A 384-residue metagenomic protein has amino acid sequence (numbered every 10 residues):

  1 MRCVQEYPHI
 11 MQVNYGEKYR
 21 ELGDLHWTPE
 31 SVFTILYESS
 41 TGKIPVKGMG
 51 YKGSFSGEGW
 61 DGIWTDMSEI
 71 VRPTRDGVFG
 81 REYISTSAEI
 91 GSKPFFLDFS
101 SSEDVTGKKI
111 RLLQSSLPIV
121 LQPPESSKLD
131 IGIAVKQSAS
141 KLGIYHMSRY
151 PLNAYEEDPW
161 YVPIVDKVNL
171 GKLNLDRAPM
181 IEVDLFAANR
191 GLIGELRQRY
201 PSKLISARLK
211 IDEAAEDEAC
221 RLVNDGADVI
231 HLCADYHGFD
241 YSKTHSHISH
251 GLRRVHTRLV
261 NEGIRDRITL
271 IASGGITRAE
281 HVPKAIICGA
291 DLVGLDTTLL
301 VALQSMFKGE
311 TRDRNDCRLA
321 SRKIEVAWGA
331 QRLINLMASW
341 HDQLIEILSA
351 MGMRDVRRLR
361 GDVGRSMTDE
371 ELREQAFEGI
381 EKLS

Functional and structural regions predicted by a protein language model:
M1-S140, I144-Y145, L152-P159, G361 (+1 more regions): Conserved, well-structured core domains of diverse proteins
E6, I10, L142, D225 (+8 more regions): Change "in soluble alpha/beta enzymes" to "in soluble alpha/beta proteins
L117-Q122, I144-R149, W160-N169, P179-V183 (+4 more regions): Hydrophobic faces of well-ordered beta-strands that scaffold small-molecule active sites in alpha/beta enzyme cores
A134-A154, K172-D184, D225-G226: Catalytic domains of carbohydrate-active enzymes, especially glycoside hydrolases
A154-E157, A215, I271-E280, M353-D369: A glycine-rich phosphate-binding loop feature that marks nucleotide/adenosyl-phosphate handling sites
A154-P163, G171-A178, I193-S202, L222-G226: Acidic (Asp/Glu)-rich catalytic clusters
F186-R190, G194-W328, E371: Glycine-rich phosphate/ribose-binding loops and adjacent secondary-structure elements that form binding surfaces
G309-I324, W328, R332-S384: Catalytic or ion-coupling anion/metal-binding cores of large enzyme and transporter domains
